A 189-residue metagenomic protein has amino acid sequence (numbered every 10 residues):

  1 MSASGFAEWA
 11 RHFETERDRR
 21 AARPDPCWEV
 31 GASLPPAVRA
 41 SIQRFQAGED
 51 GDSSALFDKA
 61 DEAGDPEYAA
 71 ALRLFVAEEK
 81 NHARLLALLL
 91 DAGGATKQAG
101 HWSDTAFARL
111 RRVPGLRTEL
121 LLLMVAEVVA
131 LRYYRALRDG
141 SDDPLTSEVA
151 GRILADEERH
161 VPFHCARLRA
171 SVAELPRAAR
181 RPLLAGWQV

Functional and structural regions predicted by a protein language model:
M1-V189: Non-heme di-metal
